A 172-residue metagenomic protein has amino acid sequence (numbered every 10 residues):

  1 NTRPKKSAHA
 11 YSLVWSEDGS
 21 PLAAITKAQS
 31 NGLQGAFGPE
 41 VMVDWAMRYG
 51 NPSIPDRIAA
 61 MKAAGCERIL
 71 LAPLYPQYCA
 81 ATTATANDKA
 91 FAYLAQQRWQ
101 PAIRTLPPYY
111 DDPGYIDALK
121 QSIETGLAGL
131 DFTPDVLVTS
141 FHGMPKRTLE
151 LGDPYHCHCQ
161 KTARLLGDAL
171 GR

Functional and structural regions predicted by a protein language model:
N1-R172: Active-site-proximal alpha-helix that buttresses catalytic centers in soluble enzyme cores
